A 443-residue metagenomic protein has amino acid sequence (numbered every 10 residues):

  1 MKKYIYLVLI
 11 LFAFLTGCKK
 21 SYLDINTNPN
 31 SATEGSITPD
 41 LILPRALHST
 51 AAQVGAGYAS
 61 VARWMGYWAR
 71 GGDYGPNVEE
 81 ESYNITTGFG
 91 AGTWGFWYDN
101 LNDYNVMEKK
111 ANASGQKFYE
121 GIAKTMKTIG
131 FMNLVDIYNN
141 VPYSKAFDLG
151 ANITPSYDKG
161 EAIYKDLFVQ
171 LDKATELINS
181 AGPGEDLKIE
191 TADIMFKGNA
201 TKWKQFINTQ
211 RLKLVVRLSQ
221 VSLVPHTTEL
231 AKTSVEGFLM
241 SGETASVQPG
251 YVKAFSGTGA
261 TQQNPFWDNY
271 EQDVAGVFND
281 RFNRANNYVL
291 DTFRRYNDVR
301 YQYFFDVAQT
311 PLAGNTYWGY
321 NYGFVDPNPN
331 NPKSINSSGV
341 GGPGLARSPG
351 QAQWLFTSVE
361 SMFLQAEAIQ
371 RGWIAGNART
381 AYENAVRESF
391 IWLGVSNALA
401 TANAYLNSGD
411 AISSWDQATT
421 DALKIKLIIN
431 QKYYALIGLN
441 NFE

Functional and structural regions predicted by a protein language model:
M1-T27: Bacterial Sec-dependent N-terminal signal peptides
F12-A13, P29-N30, G55, L223 (+2 more regions): Alpha-helical transmembrane segments and their juxtamembrane interfaces
C18-A69, G75, G88, G95 (+3 more regions): Membrane-proximal, proline-rich intrinsically disordered regions
S36-D40, G71-M126, G130-N397, A418-I425 (+1 more regions): Structured, solvent-exposed acidic/aromatic patches
G57, I437-E443: Bilobed periplasmic-binding protein-like "clamshell/Venus-flytrap" ligand-binding domains
N407-G438: Cyclophilin-type peptidyl-prolyl cis-trans isomerase
